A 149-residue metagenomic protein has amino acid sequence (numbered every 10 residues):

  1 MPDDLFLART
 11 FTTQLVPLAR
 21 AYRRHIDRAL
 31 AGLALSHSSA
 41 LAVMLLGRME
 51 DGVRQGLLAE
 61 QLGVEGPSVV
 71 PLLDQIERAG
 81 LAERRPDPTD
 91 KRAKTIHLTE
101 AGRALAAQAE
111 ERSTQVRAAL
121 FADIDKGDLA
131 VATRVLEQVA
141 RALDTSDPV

Functional and structural regions predicted by a protein language model:
M1-L33: N-terminal leader segment of winged-helix/HTH proteins
M1-L7, G127-V149: C-terminal regulatory/oligomerization modules of transcriptional regulators
R23, R54, D74-R134: Charged, amphipathic alpha-helical coiled-coil/dimerization segments
G32-L33, G47-E50: Short helix-capping/hinge SLiMs at alpha-helix to coil transitions
A42-V43: Short alpha-helical "packing" element that flanks the helix-turn-helix/winged-helix DNA-binding module
L57-A59: A short acidic, leucine-rich amphipathic alpha-helix
